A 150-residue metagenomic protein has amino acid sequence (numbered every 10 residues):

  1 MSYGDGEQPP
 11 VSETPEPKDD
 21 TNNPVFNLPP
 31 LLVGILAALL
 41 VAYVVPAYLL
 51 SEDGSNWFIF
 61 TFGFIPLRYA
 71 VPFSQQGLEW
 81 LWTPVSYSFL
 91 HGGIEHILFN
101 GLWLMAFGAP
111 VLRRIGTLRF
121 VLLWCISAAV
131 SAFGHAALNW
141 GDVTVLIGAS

Functional and structural regions predicted by a protein language model:
M1-L40: C-terminal transmembrane module of polytopic alpha-helical membrane proteins
I35, V41-I147: N-terminal TM1-TM2 helical hairpin plus the immediately adjacent luminal interfacial "cap"
